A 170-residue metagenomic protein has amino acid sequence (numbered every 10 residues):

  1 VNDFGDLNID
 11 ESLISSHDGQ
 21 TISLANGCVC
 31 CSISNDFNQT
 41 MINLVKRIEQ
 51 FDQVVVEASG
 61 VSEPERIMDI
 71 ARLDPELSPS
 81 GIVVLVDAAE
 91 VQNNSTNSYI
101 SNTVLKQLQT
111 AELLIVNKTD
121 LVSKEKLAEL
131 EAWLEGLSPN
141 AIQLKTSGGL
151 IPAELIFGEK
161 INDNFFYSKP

Functional and structural regions predicted by a protein language model:
V1-N102: Nucleotide-state-sensitive switch-loop elements of NTP-binding domains
V1-N2, I115-N117: Short internal beta-strands
A58, N117-K118: Short glycine-centered, acidic/aromatic-flanked micro-motifs in structured strand/loop junctions that mark active-site
R66-A71, A89-V104, L108, L114-V116 (+1 more regions): Non-catalytic interfacial helical region
G81, E112-L113: Well-ordered beta-strand positions
K106, T110, L121-P170: C-terminal accessory "lid"/substrate-recognition subdomains
